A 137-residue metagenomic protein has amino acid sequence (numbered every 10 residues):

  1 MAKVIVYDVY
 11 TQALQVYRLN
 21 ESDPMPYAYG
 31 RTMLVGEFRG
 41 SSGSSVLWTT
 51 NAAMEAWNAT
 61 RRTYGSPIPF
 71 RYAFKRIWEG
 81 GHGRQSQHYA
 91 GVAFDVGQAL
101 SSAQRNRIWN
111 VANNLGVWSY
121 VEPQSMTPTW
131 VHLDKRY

Functional and structural regions predicted by a protein language model:
M1-A59, R136-Y137: Extracytoplasmic cell-surface/polysaccharide-interacting catalytic and binding patches
V4-V9, S44, G83-F94, Q98-Y137: Catalytic cores and adjacent binding grooves of peptidoglycan-active enzymes
S22-P24, P67, V121: Selective for proline/serine-rich intrinsically disordered segments in cytosolic/nuclear regulatory regions
A28, F38, W78-G81, N114: Intrinsically disordered, low-complexity segments enriched in small/polar residues
S42-G43, Y64-R71, A103-R107: N-terminal start-of-chain detector that recognizes signal peptides and the immediate post-cleavage beginning
N51-G83: Extended, low-complexity, intrinsically disordered C-terminal regulatory tails of eukaryotic serine/threonine kinases
